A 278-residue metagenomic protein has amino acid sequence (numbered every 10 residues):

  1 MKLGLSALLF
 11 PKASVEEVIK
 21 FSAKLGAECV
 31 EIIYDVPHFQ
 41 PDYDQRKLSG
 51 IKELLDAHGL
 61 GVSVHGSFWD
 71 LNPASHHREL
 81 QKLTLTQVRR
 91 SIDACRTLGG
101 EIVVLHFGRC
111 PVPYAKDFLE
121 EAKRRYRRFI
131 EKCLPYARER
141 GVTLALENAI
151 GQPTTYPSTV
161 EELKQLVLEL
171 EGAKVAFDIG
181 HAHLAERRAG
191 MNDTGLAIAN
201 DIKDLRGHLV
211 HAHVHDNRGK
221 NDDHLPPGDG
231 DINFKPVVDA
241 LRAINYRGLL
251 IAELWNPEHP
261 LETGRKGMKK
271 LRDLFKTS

Functional and structural regions predicted by a protein language model:
M1-G100, K174, L196-A197, M268-S278: N-terminal pre-domain/capping segments
M1-K2, K12, E16-A23, E101 (+1 more regions): Histidine-acidic metal/acid-base catalytic patches
L9-P11, Y34-V36, F68-D70, F107-P111 (+5 more regions): Active-site-proximal loop/turn and secondary-structure-junction residues that shape catalytic pockets, frequently
E16-E17, D56-A57, A74-K174: Active-site acidic/histidine proton-transfer and metal-coordination neighborhood in alpha/beta enzyme cores
C29, I33, S63, A145-E147 (+3 more regions): Generic enzyme active-site microenvironment
V36-F39, D70-S75, P111-K116, H183-R187 (+1 more regions): A short acidic, helix-capping loop that chelates divalent metal ions and anchors anionic groups
Q40-D42, A115, L119, T154 (+1 more regions): Short, flexible/disordered intra-domain loops and linkers
R46-G59, F129-Y136, N200-D204, P236-A240: Catalytic-core regions built around general acid/base machinery
